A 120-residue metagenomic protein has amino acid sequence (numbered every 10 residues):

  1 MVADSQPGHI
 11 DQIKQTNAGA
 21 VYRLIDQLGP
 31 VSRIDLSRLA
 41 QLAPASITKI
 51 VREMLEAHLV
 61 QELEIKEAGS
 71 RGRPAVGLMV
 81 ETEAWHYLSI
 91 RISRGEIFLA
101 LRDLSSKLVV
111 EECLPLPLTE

Functional and structural regions predicted by a protein language model:
M1-R38: Extreme N-terminal segment that seeds HTH/winged-HTH DNA-binding domains in transcriptional regulators
I25, L36, I47-V60: Basic amphipathic alpha-helical segments that dock to polyanions
A43: Helix-turn-helix DNA-binding motif, specifically the short coil turn and the N-cap/start of the second
S46, R73: Residues in the helix-turn-helix
L55-R71: Beta-hairpin "wing" of winged helix-turn-helix
P74-E111: Gly/Thr-rich phosphate-binding beta-strand-loop-beta motif of the actin/hexokinase/Hsp70
V110-E120: N-terminal phosphate-binding loop and adjacent alpha-helix
